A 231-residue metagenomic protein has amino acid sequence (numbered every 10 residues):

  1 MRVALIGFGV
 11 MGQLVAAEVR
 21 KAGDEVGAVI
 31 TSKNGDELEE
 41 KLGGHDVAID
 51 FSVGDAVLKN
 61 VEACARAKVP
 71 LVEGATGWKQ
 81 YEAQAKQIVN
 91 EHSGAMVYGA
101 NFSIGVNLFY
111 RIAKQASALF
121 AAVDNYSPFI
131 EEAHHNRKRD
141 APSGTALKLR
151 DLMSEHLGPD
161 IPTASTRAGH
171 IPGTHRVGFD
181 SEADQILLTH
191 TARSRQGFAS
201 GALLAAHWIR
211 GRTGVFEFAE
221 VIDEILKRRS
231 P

Functional and structural regions predicted by a protein language model:
R2, V10-L42, D124-P231: C-terminal substrate-binding/catalytic lobe of Rossmann-fold NAD(P)-dependent oxidoreductases
V26, L71-V72, A95-M96: Hydrophobic beta-strand scaffold residues
E40-G44, G54-G74, E82-A85, N90: Rossmann-fold NAD(P) dinucleotide-binding segment
E62, A75-V97, N107-Q115: Rossmann-fold NAD(P)-binding glycine/threonine-rich loop
L108-V123, A141: Rossmann-like NAD(P)H-binding beta-loop-alpha module
